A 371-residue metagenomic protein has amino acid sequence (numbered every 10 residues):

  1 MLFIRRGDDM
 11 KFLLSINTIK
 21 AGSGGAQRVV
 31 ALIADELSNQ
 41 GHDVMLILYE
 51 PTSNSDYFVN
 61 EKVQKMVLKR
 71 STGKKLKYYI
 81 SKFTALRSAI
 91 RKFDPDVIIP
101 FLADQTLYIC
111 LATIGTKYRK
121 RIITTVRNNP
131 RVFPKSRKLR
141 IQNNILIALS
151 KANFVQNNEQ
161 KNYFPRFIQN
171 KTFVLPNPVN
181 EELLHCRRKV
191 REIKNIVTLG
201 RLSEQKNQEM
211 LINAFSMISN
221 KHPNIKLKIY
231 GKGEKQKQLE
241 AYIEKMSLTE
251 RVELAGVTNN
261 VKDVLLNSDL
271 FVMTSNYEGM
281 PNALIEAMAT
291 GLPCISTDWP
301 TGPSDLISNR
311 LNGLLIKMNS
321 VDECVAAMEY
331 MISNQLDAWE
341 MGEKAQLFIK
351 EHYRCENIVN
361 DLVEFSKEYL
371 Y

Functional and structural regions predicted by a protein language model:
S15-S23, Q27-L32, E36-K77, Y163-P165: N-terminal strand-loop element at the rim of the active site of nucleotide-sugar-dependent glycosyltransferases
G24-L32, K194-N220, L227, E234-E240 (+1 more regions): A conserved mid-protein helix/loop that constitutes part of the nucleotide-sugar donor-binding site
P100-T106, V126: Short His-centered aromatic/hydrophobic patch
E159, P178: Carbohydrate-associated surface elements
N224, E244, E323, Y330 (+2 more regions): A short, well-ordered alpha-helix in the C-terminal region of glycosyltransferases
V257, N276: Aromatic "clamp/platform" in nucleotide-sugar-dependent glycosyltransferases that forms part of the donor/acceptor
P293-T297: Short hydrophobic beta-strand element within catalytic cores of glycosyltransferases and related nucleotide-activated
S308-R310, L314-D322, Y330-Q335: Conserved acidic donor-binding segment of nucleotide-sugar-dependent glycosyltransferases
